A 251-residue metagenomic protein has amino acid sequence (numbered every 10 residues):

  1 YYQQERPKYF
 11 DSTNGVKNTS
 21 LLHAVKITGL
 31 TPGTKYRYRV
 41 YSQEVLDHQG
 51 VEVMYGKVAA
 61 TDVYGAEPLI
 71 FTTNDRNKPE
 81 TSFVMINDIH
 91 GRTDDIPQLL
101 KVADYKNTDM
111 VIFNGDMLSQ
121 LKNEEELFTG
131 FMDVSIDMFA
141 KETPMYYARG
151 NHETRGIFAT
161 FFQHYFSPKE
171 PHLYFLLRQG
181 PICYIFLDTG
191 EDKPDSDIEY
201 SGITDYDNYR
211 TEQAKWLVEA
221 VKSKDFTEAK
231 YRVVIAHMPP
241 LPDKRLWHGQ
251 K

Functional and structural regions predicted by a protein language model:
Y1-M85, Y105: Acidic, histidine-bearing metal-coordination/catalytic regions of metal-dependent phosphoesterases
Y41-G65, T129-F226: Extended active-site neighborhood of metal-dependent phosphoesterases/phosphodiesterases
N77, Y105, S223-A229: Glycine-rich phosphate/diphosphate-binding loops that line cofactor/substrate pockets in enzymes
P79-I157: Conserved, compact domain cores that house catalytic/ligand-binding motifs in diverse enzymes and effector modules
E80-H90, P181-D195, V233-H237: Active-site-proximal beta-strand elements of phosphoester/diester hydrolases
V111-M117, L217, V221, D225 (+1 more regions): Conserved beta-strand->loop/alpha-helix structural units within folded catalytic cores of enzymes with alpha/beta
Q120, T154-R155, K193-P194, P240-K244: Flexible loop/turn segments at secondary-structure boundaries
Y200, Y206-N208, K224-K251: Active-site-proximal segments of metal-dependent phosphoesterases and phosphodiesterases across multiple
